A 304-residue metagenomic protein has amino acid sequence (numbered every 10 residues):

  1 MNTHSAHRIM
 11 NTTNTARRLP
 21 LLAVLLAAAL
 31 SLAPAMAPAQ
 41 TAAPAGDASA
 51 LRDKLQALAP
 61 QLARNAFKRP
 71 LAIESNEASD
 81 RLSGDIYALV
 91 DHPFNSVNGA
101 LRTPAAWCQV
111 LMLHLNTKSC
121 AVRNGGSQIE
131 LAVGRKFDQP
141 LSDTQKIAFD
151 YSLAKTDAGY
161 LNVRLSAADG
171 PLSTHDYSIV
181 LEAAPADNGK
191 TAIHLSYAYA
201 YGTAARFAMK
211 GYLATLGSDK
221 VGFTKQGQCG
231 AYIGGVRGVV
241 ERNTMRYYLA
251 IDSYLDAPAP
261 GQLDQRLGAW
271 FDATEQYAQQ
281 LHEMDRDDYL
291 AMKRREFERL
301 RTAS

Functional and structural regions predicted by a protein language model:
H4-L25: Bacterial N-terminal signal peptides that target proteins for export
L32-M36: N-terminal signal peptide c-region/cleavage motif recognized by signal peptidases
Q40-A66, P70-A72, A168-G170, V180-S304: Terminal "cap-and-tail" regions of soluble proteins that handle hydrophobic small molecules
I73-A100, V122, G235-V239: Terminal, regulation- and interaction-focused segments at domain boundaries
D91, R123-G125, S152-Y160, E182-A192 (+1 more regions): A short, structured loop/turn motif at beta-sheet edges
F94, N98-P104, Y248, D252: Extracytoplasmic/secreted envelope proteins and their assembly/folding machinery, especially bacterial periplasmic
G99, T103-G125: N-terminal segment of the mature soluble domain
N116-T174, S178, A200, Y254-A257 (+1 more regions): Glycine-rich portal/gate segments that line the openings of hydrophobic small-molecule binding cavities
